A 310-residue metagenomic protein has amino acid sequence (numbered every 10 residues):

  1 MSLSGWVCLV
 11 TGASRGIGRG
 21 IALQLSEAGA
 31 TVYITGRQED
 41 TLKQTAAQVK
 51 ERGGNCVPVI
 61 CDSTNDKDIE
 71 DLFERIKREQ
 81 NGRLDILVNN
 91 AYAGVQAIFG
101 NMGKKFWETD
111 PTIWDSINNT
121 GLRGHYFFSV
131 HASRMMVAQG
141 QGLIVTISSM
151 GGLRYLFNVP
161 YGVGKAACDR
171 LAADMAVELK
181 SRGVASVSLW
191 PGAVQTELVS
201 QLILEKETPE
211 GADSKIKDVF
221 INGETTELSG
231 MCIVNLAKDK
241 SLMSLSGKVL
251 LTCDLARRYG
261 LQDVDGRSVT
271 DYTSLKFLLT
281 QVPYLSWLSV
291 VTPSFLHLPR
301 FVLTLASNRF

Functional and structural regions predicted by a protein language model:
V7, S14-G16, Q38: Conserved glycine-rich cofactor-binding loop
A28, M135, D174-V184, K240-M243: Active-site-adjacent segment of SDR/Rossmann-fold oxidoreductases
A28-Q44: Conserved glycine-rich Rossmann-like NAD(P)H-binding loop of the short-chain dehydrogenase/reductase
E70, A93-D115, F157-P160: Conserved mid-core segment of classical short-chain dehydrogenase/reductases
A93, W107-F127, Q141, V145 (+1 more regions): Catalytic Tyr-X3-Lys loop
E108-D110, L143-S181, G192-V194, S200-K206: Catalytic loop of short-chain dehydrogenase/reductase
S129-V130, A173: A short, exposed helix-loop element centered on a Lys and neighboring polar residues
S188, T208-V290, L296-T304: C-terminal helical subdomain
